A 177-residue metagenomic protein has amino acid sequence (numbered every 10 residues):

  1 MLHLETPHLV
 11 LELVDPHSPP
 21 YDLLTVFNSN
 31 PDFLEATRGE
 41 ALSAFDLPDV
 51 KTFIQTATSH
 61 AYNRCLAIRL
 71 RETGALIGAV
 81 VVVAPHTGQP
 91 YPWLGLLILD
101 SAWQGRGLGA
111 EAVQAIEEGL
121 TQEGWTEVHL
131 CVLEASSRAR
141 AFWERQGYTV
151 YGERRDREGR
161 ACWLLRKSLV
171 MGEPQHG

Functional and structural regions predicted by a protein language model:
L4-Q104, V113-A115, G119, R154-D156 (+2 more regions): Acetyl-CoA-dependent GNAT
G107: Conserved G/P- and acidic residue-centered "switch" motifs that form tight phosphate/ATP-binding loops in soluble
A110: Residues forming the Rossmann-fold NAD(P)(H) cofactor-binding site
Q122-C131: Conserved GNAT acetyl-CoA-binding A-motif
L130-R140, D156-A161: Conserved beta-strand-loop-alpha-helix junction that forms the acyl-donor binding cleft
E144-E153: Conserved acetyl-CoA-binding loop of GNAT-fold acetyltransferases
